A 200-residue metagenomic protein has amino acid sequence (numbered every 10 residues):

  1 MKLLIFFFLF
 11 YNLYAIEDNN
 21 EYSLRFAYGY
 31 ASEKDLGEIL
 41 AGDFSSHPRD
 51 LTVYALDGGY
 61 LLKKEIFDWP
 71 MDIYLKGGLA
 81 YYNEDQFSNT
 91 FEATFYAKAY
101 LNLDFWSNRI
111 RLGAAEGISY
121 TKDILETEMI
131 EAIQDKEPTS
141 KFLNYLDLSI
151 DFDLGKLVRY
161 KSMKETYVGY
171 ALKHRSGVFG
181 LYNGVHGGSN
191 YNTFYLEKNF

Functional and structural regions predicted by a protein language model:
M1-N20: Cleavable N-terminal export/targeting peptides
A15-L62, Y182, E197: Short glycine/proline- and aromatic-enriched beta-strand/turn motifs that initiate or cap beta-hairpins
I16-E21, K63-M71, N102-R111, G155-T166: Short loop/turn motifs that connect adjacent beta-strands in outer-membrane beta-barrel proteins
N20, D50-Y54, N89-F95, N108 (+2 more regions): Residues that define the transmembrane beta-barrel architecture of outer-membrane proteins
Y22-F26, W69-G77, A93-F95, N108-E116 (+2 more regions): Transmembrane beta-strands of outer-membrane beta-barrel proteins
Y28-K34, L62, G77-N83, E116-K122 (+3 more regions): Transmembrane beta-strands of outer-membrane beta-barrel pores
L56-L62, F95-L103, A114-E116, L148-L154 (+1 more regions): Residues on the lipid-exposed face of transmembrane beta-strands in outer-membrane beta-barrel proteins
Y145-F200: Predominantly the C-terminal beta-signal and adjacent terminal strand-loop region of outer-membrane beta-barrel
